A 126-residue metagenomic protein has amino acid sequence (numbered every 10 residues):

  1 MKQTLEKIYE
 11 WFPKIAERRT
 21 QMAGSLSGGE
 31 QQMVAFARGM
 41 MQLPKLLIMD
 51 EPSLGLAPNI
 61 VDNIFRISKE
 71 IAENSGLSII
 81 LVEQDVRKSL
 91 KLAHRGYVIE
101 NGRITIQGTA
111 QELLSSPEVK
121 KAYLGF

Functional and structural regions predicted by a protein language model:
M22-L26, E30: Conserved ABC ATPase signature
L26, G39-M40: ABC ATPase signature
M41-K45: A short, proline-enriched helix->beta-strand linker immediately N-terminal to the Walker B motif in ABC-type P-loop
L47-E51: Catalytic Walker B motif of ABC-type/P-loop ATPase nucleotide-binding domains
D62-G76: Helical segment within the ABC ATPase nucleotide-binding domain
E83-Q84: H-loop/switch region of ABC-family ATPase nucleotide-binding domains
R95, Q107: Short, glycine/charged-rich "phosphate-handling" switch motifs in NTP-dependent and phosphotransfer domains
